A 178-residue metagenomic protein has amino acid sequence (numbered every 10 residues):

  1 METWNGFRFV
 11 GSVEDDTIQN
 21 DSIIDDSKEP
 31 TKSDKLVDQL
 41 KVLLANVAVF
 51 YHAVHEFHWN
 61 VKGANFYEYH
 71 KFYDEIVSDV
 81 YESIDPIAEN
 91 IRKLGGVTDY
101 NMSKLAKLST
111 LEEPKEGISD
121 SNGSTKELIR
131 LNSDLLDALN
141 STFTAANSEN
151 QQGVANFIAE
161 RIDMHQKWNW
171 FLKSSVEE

Functional and structural regions predicted by a protein language model:
W4-D26, S103: Acidic, low-complexity proline/glycine-rich segments
I23-L43, S121: Disorder-to-helix initiation segments
K28-K35, V49-E75, T142-G153: Helix-loop segments that flank and shape redox-cofactor active sites
D34-V37, K41-L44, A48, D74-V77 (+5 more regions): Short amphipathic alpha-helical segments with heptad-repeat character
L44, Y51-V54, H58, V77 (+6 more regions): A structural signal for well-ordered alpha-helices, especially hydrophobic packing surfaces of coiled-coils
N65-K104, S175: Conserved alpha-helical segments that form or flank metal/cofactor-binding pockets of metalloenzymes
H70, D74-V77, Y81-D85, A145-I162 (+1 more regions): Charged, amphipathic alpha-helical segments and their flanking helix caps
D85, E89, S103-I158: Acidic/histidine-rich alpha-helical segments that form the ligand environment of transition-metal centers
